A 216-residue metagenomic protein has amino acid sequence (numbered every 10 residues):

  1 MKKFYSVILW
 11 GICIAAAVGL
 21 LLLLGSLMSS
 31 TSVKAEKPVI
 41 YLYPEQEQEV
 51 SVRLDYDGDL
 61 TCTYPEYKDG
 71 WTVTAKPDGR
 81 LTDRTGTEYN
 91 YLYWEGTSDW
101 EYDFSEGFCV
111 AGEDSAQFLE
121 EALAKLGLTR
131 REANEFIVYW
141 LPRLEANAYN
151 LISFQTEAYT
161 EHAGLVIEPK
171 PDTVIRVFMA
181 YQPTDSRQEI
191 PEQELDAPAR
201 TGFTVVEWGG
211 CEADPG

Functional and structural regions predicted by a protein language model:
M1-A15: N-terminal Sec-pathway targeting helices
V18-G19: Eukaryotic extended interaction platforms
L23-G216: Protease-labile, long low-complexity intrinsically disordered regions enriched in Pro/Ser/Thr
